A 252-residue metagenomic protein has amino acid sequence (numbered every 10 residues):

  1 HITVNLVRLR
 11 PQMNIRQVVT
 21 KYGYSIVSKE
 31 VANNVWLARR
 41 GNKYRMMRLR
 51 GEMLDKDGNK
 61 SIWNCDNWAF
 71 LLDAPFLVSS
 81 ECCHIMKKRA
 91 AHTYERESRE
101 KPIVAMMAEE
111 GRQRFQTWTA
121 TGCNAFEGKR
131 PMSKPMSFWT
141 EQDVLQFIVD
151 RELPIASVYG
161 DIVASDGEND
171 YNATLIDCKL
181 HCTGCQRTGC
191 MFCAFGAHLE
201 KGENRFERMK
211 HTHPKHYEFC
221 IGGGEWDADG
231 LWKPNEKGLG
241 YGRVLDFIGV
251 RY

Functional and structural regions predicted by a protein language model:
H1-D143: ATP-dependent adenylation/nucleotidyltransferase module used to activate substrates
G128-K129, T140-Y252: ATP/NTP-dependent adenylation/nucleotidyl-transfer catalytic domains that generate, transfer, or process NMP-activated
